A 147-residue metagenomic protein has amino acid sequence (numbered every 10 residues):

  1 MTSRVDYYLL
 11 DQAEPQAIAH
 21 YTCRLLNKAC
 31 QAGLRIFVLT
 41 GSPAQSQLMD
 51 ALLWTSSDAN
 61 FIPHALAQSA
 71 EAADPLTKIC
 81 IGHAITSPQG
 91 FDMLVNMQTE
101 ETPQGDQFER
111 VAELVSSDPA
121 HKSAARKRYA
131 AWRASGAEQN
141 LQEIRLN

Functional and structural regions predicted by a protein language model:
M1-S46: Long, hydrophobic N-terminal alpha-helical segment
R24-L25, L53-S56, V111, R128-A131: Short, solvent-exposed amphipathic alpha-helical segments in soluble enzyme and RNA/protein-processing domains
F37, M93-V95, A112: Conserved beta-strand elements of the Class I
L39-S42, I81-A84, V95-Q98: Short His-Asn-centered micro-motif
A44-L48, H121-K122: Short, charged/polar "capping" segments at the starts of alpha-helices and the immediately preceding loops
M49-Q89: Helix-adjacent hinge/juxtasegments
S87-D92, N96-Q107: SF2 helicase motor core recognition
E109-N147: Glycine-rich, aromatic-bearing surface loops/beta-hairpins
